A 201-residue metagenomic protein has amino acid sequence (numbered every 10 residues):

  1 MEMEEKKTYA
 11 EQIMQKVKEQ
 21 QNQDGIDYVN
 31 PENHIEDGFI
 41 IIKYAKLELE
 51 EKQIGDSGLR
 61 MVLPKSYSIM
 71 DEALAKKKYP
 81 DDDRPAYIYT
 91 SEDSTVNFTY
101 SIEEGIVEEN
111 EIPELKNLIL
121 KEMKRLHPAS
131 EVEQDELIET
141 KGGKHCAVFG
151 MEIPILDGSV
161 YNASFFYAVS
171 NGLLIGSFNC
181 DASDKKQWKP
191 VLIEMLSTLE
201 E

Functional and structural regions predicted by a protein language model:
M1-N97, E103-P113, N117-K141, I155-S159 (+2 more regions): N-terminal targeting sequences that direct proteins away from the cytosol to non-cytosolic compartments
G143-H145: A short, glycine/Asx- and small/polar-enriched loop/turn that sits immediately N-terminal to a beta-strand
A147-L156: Short beta-strand segments that buttress and anchor functional surface loops
S164-A168: A short, hydrophobic, proline-anchored segment that marks a local hinge/packing element in signaling and regulatory
